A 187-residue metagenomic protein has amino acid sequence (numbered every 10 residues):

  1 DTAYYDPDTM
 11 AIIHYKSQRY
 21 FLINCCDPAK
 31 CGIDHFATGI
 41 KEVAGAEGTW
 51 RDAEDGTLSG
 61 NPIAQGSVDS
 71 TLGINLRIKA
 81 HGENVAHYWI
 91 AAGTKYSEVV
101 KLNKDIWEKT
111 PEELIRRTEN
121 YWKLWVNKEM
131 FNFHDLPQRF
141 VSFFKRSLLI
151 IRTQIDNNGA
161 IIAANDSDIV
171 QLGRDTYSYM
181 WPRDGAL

Functional and structural regions predicted by a protein language model:
A3-S178: Acidic/polar, glycine-enriched structural segments that form the non-catalytic walls/loops of the carbohydrate-binding
W181-L187: Well-ordered alpha-helical segments within folded domains of soluble proteins
